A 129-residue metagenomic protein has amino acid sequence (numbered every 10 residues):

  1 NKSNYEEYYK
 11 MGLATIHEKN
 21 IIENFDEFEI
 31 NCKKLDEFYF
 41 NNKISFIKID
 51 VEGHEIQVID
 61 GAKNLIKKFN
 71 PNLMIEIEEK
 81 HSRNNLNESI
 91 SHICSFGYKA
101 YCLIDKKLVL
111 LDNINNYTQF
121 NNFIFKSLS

Functional and structural regions predicted by a protein language model:
N1-F38, N42: Glycine-rich adenosyl-binding loop in Rossmann-like folds that engage adenosine-containing cofactors
K34-S129: Conserved acidic-Pro-Pro-aromatic motif
